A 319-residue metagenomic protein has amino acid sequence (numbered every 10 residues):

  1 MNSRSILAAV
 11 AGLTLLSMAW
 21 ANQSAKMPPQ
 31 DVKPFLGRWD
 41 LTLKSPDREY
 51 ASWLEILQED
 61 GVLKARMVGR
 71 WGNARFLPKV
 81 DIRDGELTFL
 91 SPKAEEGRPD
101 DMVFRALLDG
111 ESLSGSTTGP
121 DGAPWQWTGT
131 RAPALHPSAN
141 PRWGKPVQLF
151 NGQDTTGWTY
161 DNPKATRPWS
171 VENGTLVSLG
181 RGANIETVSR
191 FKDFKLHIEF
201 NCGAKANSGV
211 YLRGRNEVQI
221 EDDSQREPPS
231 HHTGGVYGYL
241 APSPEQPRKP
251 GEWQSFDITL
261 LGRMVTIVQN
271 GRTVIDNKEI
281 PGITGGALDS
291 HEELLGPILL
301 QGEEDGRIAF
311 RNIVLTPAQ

Functional and structural regions predicted by a protein language model:
M1-S5: Positively charged n-region of N-terminal signal peptides that target proteins for export
A8-M18: Bacterial N-terminal signal peptides
N22-Q319: Carbohydrate-interacting regions of secretory-pathway proteins
